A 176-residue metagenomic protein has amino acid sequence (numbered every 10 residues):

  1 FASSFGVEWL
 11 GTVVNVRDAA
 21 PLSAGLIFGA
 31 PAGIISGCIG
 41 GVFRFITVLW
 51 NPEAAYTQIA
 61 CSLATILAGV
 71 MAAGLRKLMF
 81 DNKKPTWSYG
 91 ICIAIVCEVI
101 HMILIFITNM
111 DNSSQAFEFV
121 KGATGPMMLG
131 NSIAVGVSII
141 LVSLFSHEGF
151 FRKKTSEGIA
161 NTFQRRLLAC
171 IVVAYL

Functional and structural regions predicted by a protein language model:
F1-S4, I27: Intervening/peripheral non-core polypeptide segments
S3, S36-R44: Small-polar-interrupted transmembrane alpha-helices in polytopic inner-membrane proteins
S3-D18, T47-L176: Membrane-embedded alpha-helical hairpins and interfacial helices in multi-pass inner-membrane proteins
D18-I35: Generic transmembrane alpha-helix motif of multi-pass integral membrane proteins
I27-G29, F43-V48: Interfacial segments of multi-pass membrane proteins
